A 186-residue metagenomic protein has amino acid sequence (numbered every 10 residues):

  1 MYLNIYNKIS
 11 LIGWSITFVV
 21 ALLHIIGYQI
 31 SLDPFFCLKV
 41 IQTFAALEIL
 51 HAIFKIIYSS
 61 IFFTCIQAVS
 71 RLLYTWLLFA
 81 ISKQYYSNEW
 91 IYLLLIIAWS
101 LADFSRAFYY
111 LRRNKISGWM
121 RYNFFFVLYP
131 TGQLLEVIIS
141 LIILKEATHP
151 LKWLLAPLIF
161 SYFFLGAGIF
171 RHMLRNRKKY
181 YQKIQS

Functional and structural regions predicted by a protein language model:
M1-I26, L32, F36-S186: Eukaryotic polytopic
